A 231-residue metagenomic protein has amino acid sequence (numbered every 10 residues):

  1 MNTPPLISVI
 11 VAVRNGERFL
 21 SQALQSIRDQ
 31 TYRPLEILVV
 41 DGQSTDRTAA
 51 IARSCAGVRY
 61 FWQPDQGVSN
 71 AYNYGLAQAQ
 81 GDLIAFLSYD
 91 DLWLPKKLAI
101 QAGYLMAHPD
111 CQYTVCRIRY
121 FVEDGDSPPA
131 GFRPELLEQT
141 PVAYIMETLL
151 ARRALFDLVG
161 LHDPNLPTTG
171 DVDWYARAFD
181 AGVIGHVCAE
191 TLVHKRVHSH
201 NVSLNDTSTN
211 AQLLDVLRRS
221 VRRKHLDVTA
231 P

Functional and structural regions predicted by a protein language model:
M1-S26: N-proximal low-complexity "stem/linker" segments adjacent to membrane-targeting elements
Q25-P34: Short, acidic, metal-binding catalytic loop of nucleotide-sugar glycosyltransferases
R33, D41-A50, S88-Y89: A conserved acidic beta->alpha catalytic loop
R47, I51, D91-Y104: Acidic donor-binding/catalytic loop of UDP-sugar-dependent glycosyltransferases, especially processive GT2
Q63-A79, I100: Glycine-rich, basic loop-to-helix element that forms the pyrophosphate-binding segment of sugar-nucleotide handling
A77, C116, E135-L214: Conserved nucleotide-sugar donor-binding catalytic segment
I84: Short aromatic/hydrophobic "clamp" motif used to bind/position activated sugar donors
K96-P128: Conserved donor NDP-sugar-binding/catalytic core segment of glycosyltransferases
